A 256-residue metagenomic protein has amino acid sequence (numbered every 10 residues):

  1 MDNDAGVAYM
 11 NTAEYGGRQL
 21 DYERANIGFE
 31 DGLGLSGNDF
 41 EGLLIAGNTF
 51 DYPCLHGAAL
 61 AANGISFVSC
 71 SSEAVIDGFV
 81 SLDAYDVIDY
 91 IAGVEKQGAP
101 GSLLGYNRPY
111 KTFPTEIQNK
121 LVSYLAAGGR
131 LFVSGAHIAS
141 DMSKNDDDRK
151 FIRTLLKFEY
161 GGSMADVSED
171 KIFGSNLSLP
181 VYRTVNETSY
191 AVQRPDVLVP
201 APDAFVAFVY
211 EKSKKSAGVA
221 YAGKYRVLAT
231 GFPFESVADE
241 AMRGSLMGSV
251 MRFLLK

Functional and structural regions predicted by a protein language model:
M1-V87, I91-V94, S236, R252-K256: Aromatic-Pro/Gly-enriched surface loop or interdomain linker that acts as a lid/target-recognition segment
N3-V7, A74-I76, G93-G98, L131 (+3 more regions): Solvent-exposed loop/turn segments at secondary-structure junctions within structured extracellular/periplasmic domains
T12-D21, I88, A126-S134, V185-K256: A glycine-centered loop/beta-turn motif at secondary-structure junctions
E41-G42, Y106, P180-R183, G231-E235: Charged, low-complexity surface segments at secondary-structure and domain boundaries
A58, V122-S123, G218: Surface-exposed charge patches
E73-F79, T115-K120, K212-A217: Alpha-helical scaffolding within the catalytic cores of extracellular/periplasmic polymer-degrading hydrolases
K96-A204, E211, M242, L246: A glycine-rich, often tryptophan-bearing local segment used as a flexible ligand/cofactor-contacting loop or short
